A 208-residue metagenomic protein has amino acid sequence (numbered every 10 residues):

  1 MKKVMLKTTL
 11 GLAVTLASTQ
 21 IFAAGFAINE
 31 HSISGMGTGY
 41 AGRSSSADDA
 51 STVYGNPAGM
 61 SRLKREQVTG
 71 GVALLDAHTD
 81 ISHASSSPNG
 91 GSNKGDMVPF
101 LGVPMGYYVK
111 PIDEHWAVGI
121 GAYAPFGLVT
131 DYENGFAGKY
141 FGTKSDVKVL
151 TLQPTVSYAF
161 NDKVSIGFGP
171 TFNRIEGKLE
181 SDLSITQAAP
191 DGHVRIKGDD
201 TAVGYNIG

Functional and structural regions predicted by a protein language model:
S18-V118, A122-Y123: N-terminal, post-signal peptide beta-strand-biased segments of exported outer-membrane/organellar beta-barrel and other
S51, P99-G102, K148-L152, T201-Y205: Residues that define the transmembrane beta-barrel architecture of outer-membrane proteins
M60-R62, V109-I112, S157-A159, K163 (+1 more regions): Structural signature of outer-membrane beta-barrel channels/translocons
V68-V72, I120, V156, F168 (+1 more regions): Membrane-embedded beta-strand positions of outer-membrane beta-barrel proteins
L75-T79, A124-V129, N173-G177: Structural signature of outer-membrane beta-barrel domains
D80-S87, T130-G138, K178-A189: Outer-membrane beta-barrel translocator domains and adjoining extracellular loop/strand segments of Gram-negative
N89-K94, A137-T143, A189-K197: Extracellular loop and loop/strand-boundary signature of outer-membrane beta-barrel proteins
W116-V118, K163-I166: Repeated loop/turn-to-beta-strand initiation elements of outer-membrane beta-barrel proteins
